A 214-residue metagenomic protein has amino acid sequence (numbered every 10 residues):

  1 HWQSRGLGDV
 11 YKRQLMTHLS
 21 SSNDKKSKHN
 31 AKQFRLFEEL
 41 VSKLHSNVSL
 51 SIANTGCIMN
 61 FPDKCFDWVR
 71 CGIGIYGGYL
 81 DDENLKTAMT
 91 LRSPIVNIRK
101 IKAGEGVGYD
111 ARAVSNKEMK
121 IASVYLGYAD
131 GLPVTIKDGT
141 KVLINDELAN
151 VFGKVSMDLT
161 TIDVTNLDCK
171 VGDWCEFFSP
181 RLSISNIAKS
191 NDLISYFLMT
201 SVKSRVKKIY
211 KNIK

Functional and structural regions predicted by a protein language model:
H1-Y11: Single conserved hydrophobic/aromatic residue that forms the stacking wall/gate of nucleotide- or nucleobase-binding
H18: Conserved PLP phosphate-binding loop immediately N-terminal to the Schiff-base lysine helix in PLP-dependent enzymes
S22, K28-K214: Active-site anion/phosphate-binding pocket segments in diverse small-molecule metabolic enzymes
